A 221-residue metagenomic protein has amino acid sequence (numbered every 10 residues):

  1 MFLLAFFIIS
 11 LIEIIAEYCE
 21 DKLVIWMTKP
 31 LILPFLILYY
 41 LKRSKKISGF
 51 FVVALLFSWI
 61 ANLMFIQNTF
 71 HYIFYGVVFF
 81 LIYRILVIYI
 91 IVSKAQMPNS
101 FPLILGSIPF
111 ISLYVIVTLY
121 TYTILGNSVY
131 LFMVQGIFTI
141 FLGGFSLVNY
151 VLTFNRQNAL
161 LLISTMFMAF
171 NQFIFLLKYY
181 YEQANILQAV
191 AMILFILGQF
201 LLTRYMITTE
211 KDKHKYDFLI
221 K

Functional and structural regions predicted by a protein language model:
M1-K221: Polytopic alpha-helical membrane-helix bundles and their juxtamembrane interface segments in multi-pass membrane
